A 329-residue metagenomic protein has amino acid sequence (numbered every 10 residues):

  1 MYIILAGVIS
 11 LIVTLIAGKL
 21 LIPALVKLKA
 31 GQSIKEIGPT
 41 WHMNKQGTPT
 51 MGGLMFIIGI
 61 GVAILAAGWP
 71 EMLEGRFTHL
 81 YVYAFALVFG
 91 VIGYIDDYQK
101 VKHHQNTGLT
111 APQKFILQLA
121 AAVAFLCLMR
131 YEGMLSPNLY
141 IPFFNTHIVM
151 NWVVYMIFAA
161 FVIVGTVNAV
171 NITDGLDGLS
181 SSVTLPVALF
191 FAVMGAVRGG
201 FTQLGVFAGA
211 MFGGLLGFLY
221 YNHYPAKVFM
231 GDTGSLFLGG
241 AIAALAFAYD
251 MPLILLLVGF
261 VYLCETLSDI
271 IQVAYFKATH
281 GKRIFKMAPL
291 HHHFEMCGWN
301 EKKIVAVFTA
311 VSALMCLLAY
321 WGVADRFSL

Functional and structural regions predicted by a protein language model:
M1-V26, F56-Y94, F125-E132, V153-L329: Alpha-helical transmembrane segments
I22-P39: Membrane-interface loops
K29-I34, E132-Y140, I284-F285: Peri-membrane helix termini and adjoining interfacial loops of integral membrane proteins
K35-P49, H104-L117, H291, M296: Juxtamembrane helix-capping/reentrant segments at transmembrane boundaries
Q46-T48, P142-V154: Short aromatic-rich membrane-water interface segments that cap or initiate transmembrane helices in multi-pass membrane
I95-H103: Hydrophobic transmembrane alpha-helix segments characteristic of membrane transport and insertion machinery
S136-H147, L329: Membrane-interfacial helical/loop segments at transmembrane boundaries in membrane proteins
